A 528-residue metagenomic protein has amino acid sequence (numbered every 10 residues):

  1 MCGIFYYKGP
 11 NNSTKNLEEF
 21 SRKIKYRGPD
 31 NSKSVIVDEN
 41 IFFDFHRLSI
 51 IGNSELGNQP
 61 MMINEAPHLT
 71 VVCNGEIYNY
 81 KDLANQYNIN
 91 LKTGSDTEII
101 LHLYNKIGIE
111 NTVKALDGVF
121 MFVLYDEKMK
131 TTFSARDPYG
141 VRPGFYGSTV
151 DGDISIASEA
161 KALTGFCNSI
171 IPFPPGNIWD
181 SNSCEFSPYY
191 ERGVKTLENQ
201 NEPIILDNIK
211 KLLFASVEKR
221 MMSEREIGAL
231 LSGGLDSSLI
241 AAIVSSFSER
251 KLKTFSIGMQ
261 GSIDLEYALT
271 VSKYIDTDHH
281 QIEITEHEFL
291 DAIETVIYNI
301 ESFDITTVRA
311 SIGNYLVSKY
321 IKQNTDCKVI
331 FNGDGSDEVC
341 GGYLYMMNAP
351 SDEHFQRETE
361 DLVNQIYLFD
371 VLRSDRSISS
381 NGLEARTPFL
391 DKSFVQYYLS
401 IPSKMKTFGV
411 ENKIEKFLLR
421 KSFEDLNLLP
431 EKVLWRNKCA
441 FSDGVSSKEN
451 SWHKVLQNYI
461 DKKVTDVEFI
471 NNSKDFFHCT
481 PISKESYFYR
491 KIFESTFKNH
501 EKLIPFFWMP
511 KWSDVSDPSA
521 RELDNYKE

Functional and structural regions predicted by a protein language model:
M1-S302, K328: Cysteine-centered catalytic environments shared across enzyme families
K8-N12, E127-F133, P138-G144, S148-V150 (+4 more regions): ATP-dependent adenylate-handling active sites, centered on carboxylate activation for C-N bond formation
S32-I36, S95-I99, E415-S422, W435-S447: Polar, surface-exposed loop/tail segments that function as active-site lids or cofactor/substrate-recognition elements
M61, K421-S422, K463-V464: Short alpha-helical linear motifs
S169-P172, L429-N437: A short alpha-helix-loop-beta-strand transition element characteristic of N-terminal alpha/beta dinucleotide-binding
N182-S187, N427-V433: Proline-centered turn/helix-capping motifs that create local helix->coil transitions or kinks
S451-D466: C-terminal helical/coil "lid" or tail adjacent to the Rossmann-like core of SAM-dependent
